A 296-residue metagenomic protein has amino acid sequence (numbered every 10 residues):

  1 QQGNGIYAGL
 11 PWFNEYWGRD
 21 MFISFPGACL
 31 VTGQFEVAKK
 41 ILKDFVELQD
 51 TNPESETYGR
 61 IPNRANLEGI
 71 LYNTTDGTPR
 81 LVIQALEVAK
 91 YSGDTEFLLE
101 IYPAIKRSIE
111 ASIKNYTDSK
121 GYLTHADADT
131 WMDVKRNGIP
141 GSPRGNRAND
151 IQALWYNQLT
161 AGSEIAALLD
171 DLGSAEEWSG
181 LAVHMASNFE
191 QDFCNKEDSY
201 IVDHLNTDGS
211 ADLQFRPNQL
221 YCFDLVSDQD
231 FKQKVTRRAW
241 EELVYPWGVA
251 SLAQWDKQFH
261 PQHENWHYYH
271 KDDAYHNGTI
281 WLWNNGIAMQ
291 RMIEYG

Functional and structural regions predicted by a protein language model:
Q1, Y295-G296: Short, intrinsically disordered, charge-balanced linker/junction segments flanking boundaries in proteins
Q1-Y16, K40-N73, K114-R147, S187-W281: Extended glycan-interaction surfaces of carbohydrate-active proteins
N14-M21, F25-H125, A148-Q152, Y156 (+2 more regions): Aromatic-rich carbohydrate-recognition surfaces in CAZymes
S24, A182, C222: Conserved hydrophobic/aromatic pocket- or pore-lining residues that grip, position, or stack substrates in active sites
G33-E47, D94-K114, L154, Q158-E190 (+1 more regions): Extended, well-ordered alpha-helical scaffold segments
A161-A166, C222, V226-Q229, G286-M289 (+1 more regions): Extended, well-ordered alpha-helical segments in internal regulatory regions
